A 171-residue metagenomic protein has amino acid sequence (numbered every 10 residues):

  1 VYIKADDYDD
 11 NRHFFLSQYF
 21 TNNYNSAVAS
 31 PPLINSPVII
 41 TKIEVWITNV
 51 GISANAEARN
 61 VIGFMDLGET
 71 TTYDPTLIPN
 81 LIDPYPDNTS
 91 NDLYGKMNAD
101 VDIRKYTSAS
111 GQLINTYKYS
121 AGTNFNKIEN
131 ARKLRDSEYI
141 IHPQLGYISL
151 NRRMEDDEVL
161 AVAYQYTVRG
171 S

Functional and structural regions predicted by a protein language model:
V1-S171: Surface-exposed, low-hydrophobicity segments enriched in Gly/Pro/acidic/Ser residues that characterize the mature
